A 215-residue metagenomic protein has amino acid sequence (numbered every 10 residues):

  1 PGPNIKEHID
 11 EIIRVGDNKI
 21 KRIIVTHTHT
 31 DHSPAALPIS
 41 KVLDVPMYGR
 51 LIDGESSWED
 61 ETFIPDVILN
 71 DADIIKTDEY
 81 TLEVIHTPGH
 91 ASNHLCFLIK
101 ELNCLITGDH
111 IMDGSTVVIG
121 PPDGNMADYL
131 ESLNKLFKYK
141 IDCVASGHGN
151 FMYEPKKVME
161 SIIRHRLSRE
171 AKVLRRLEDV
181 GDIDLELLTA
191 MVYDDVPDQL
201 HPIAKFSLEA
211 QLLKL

Functional and structural regions predicted by a protein language model:
G2-T81: Active-site HxH/HxHxD metal-binding segment of metal-dependent hydrolases
P3-N4, T81-K172, R176: Metallo-beta-lactamase
E7, E11, P38, D128-E131 (+4 more regions): Alpha-helical elements of Rossmann-like donor-binding domains used by nucleotide-donor carbohydrate transfer enzymes
V15, P38-V42, Y139, R176 (+1 more regions): Alpha-helical structural signal in soluble globular domains
T26-H32, H90, H148, Q211: Histidine-centered divalent metal-coordination motifs
P34, G124, I203: Residue-level signal for the nucleotide or nucleotide-sugar donor/cofactor binding architecture
E59-T62, V118-P121, K157-V158, L200-P202: Short, solvent-exposed loop/turn segments at secondary-structure boundaries
R175-L215: C-terminal regulatory/interaction regions
